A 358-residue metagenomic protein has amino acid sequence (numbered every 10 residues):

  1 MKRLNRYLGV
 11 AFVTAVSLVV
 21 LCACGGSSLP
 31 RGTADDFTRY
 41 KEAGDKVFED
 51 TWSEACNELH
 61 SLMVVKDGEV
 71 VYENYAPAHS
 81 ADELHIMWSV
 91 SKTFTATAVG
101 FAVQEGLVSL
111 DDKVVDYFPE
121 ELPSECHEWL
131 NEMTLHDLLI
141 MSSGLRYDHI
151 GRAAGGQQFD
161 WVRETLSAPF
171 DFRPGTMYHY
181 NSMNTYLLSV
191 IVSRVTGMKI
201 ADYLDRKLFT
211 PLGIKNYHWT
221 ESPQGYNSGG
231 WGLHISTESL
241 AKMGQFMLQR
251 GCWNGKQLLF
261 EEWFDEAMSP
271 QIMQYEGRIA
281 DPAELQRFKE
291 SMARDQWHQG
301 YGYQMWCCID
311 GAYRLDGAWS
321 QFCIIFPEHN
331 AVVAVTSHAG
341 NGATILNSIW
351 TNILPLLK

Functional and structural regions predicted by a protein language model:
K2-F12: Bacterial N-terminal signal peptides that target proteins for export
L21-A23: C-terminal motif of bacterial Sec signal peptides marking the signal peptidase cleavage site
E49-H79, C323-I324, N330-A334: A short, well-structured edge-of-sheet supersecondary motif
G68, H85-D111, L138, L188-V192 (+1 more regions): Active-site SXXK
E105-S143, S167, T196-W231, I235: Active-site helix/loop module of the DD-peptidase/beta-lactamase fold, centered on the serine-lysine SxxK catalytic
N184-I191, W231-C252, Q321-S337: Active-site-proximal alpha-helical segments within enzyme catalytic domains
I214-N216, S269-V332: Active-site Gly/Thr loop motif
A312-K358: Structured C-terminal helix/loop/strand segments within mature extracytoplasmic catalytic/sensor domains
